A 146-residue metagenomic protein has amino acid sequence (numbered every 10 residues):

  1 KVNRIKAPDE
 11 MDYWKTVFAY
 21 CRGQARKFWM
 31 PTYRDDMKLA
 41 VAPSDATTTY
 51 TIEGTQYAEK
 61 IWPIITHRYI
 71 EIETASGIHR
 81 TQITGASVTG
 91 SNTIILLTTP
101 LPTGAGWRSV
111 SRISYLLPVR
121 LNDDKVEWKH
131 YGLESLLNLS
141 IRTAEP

Functional and structural regions predicted by a protein language model:
K1-P146: Extracellular/virion structural assembly segments
